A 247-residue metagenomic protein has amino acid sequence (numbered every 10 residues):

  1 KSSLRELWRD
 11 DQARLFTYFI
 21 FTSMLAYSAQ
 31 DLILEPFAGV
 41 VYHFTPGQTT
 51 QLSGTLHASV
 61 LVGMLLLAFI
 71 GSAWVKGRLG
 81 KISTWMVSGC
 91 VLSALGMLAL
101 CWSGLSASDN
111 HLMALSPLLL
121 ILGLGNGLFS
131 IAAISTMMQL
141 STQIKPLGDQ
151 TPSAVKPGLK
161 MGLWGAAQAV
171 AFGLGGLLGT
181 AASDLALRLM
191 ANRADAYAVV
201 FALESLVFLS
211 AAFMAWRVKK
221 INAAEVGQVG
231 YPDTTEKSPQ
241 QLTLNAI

Functional and structural regions predicted by a protein language model:
K1-T17, V41, G230-I247: Juxtamembrane intracellular "pre-TM" segments in multi-pass secondary transporters
W8-I33: Pair of pore-lining "gating" transmembrane helices in MFS-fold secondary transporters
L32-Q51, D184: Short amphipathic helix-loop junctions that connect adjacent transmembrane helices in Major Facilitator Superfamily/SLC
G63-T84, S183, L187: Helix-to-loop junctions at the C-terminal end of transmembrane segments in multipass secondary transporters
K81-I82, A181-V207: A membrane-interface helix-boundary motif in multi-pass transporters
S88-D109: C-terminal ends and interior cores of transmembrane alpha-helices in multi-pass membrane transporters/permeases
C101-G104, Y197-P239, L244-I247: Multi-pass alpha-helical transporter architecture, strongest for 12-TM Major Facilitator/SLC carriers used
L128-P152: Intracellular juxtamembrane helix-capping segments at the cytosolic ends of symmetry-related transmembrane helices
